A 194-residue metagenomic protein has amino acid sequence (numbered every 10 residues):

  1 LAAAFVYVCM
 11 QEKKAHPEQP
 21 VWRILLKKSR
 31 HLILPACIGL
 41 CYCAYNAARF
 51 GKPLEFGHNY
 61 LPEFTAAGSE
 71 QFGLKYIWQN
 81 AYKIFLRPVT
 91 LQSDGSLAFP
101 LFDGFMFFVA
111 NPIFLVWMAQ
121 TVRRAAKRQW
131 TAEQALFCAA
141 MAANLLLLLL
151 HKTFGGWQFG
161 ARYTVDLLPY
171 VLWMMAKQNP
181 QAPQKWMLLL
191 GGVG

Functional and structural regions predicted by a protein language model:
L1-G194: Membrane-proximal envelope and lipid/glycan-remodeling enzymes
